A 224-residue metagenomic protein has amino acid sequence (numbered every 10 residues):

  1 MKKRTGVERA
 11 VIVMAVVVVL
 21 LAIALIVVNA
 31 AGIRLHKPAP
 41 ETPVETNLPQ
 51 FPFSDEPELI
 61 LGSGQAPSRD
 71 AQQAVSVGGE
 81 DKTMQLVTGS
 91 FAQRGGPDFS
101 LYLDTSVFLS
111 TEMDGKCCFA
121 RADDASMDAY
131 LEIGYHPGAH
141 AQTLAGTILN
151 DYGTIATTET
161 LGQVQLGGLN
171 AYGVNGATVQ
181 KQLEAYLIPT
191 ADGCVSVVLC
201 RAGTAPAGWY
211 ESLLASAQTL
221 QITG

Functional and structural regions predicted by a protein language model:
K2-V19: N-terminal Sec-pathway targeting helices
V11, A22-A30: Hydrophobic membrane-targeting alpha-helices
A30-F91: N-terminal, intrinsically disordered, polar/charged segments of Gram-positive cell-envelope systems that serve as
Q85-A92, G115-C118, Q165-N175: Short, hydrophobic/aromatic-rich segments at coil-to-beta transitions
T88-T143: Secretory pathway targeting signatures of secreted, lumenal, and periplasmic proteins
T105-S106, D123-S126, G167-L169, I188-V195: Short, solvent-exposed coil/turn segments at beta-strand boundaries
I148-D192: Signature of long, low-cysteine stretches enriched in small and polar/charged residues
G193-G224: Surface-exposed amphipathic alpha-helical segments
